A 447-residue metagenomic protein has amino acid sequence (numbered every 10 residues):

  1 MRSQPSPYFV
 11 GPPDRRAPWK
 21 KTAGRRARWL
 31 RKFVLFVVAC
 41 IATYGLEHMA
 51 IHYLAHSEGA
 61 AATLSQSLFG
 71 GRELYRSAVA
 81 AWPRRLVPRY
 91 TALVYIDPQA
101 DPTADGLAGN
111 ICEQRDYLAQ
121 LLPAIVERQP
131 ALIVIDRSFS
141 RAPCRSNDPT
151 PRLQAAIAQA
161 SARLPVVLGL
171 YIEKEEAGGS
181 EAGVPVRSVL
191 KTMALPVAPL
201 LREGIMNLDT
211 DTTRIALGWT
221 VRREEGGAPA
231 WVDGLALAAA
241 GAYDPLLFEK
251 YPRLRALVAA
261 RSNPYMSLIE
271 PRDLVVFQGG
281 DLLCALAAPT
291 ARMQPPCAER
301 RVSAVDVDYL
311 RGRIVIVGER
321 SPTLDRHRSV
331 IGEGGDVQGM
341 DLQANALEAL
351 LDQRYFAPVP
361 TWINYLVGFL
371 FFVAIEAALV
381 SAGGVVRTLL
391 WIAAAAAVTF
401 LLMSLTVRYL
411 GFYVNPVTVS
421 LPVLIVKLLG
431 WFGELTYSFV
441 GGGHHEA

Functional and structural regions predicted by a protein language model:
R2-G368, V426, L435-A447: Flexible inter-domain connectors and hinge/loop segments
V359-L435: Transmembrane alpha-helical segments that form the functional core of multipass membrane systems
